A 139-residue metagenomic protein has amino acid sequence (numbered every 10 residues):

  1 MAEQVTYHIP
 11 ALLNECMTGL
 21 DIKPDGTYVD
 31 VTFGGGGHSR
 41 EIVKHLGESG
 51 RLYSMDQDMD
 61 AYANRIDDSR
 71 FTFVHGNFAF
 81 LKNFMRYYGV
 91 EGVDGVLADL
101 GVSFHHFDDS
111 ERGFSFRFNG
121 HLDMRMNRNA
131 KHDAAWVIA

Functional and structural regions predicted by a protein language model:
M1-A139: S-adenosyl-L-methionine-dependent methyltransferase catalytic core, i.e., the SAM/SAH-binding region
